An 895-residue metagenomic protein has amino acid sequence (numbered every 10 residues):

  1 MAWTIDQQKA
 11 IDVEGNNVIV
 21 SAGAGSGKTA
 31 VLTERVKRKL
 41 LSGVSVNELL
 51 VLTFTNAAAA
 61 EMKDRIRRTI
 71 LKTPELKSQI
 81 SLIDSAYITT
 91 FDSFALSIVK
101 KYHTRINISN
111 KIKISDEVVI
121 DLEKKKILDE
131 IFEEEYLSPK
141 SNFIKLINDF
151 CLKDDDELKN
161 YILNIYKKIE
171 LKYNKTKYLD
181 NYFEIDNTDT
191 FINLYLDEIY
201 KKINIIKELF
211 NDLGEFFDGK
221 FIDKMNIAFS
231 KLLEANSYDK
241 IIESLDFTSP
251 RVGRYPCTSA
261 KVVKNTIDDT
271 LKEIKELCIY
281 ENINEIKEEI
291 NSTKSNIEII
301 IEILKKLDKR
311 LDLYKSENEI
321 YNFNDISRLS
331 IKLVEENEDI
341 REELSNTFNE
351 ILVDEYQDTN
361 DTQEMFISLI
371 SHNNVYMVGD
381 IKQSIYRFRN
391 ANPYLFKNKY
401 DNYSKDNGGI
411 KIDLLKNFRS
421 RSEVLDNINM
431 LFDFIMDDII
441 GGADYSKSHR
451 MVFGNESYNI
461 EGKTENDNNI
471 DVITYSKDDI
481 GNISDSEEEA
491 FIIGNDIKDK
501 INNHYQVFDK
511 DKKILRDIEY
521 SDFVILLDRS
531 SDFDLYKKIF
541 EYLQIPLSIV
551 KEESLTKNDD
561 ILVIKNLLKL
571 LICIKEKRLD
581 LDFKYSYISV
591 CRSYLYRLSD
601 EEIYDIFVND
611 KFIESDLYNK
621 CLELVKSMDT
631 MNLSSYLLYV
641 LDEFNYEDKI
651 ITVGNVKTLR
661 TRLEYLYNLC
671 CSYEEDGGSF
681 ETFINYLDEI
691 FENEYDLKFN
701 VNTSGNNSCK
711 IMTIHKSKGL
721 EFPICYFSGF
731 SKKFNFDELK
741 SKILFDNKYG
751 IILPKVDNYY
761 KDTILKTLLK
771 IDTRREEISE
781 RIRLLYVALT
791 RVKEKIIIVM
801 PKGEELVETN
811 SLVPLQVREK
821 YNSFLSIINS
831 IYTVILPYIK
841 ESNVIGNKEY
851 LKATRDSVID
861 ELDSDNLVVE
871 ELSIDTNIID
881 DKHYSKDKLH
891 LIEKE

Functional and structural regions predicted by a protein language model:
M1-D64, V118, K126, E133 (+20 more regions): Conserved motor-region signature of P-loop NTPase helicases/translocases
M1-N107, D197, D212-F217, D223 (+7 more regions): P-loop NTPase Walker
G15-N17, T53-A57, I70-N236, T474 (+1 more regions): Conserved ATP-dependent motor core of P-loop NTPases, especially the RecA-like helicase ATPase domain
E48, K159-I320, K510, L535 (+4 more regions): Conserved ATP-driven helicase/translocase motor core recognized via long, highly charged RecA-like/P-loop NTPase domain
S81-Y87, R105-T176, K261-N284, N291 (+2 more regions): ATP-hydrolysis module of ASCE/P-loop NTPase motor domains, specifically the Walker B Asp-Glu catalytic pair
T89-A95, I203, M225, I300-E350 (+3 more regions): Conserved helicase/translocase P-loop NTPase motor core
L595-R597, I603, F607, N706-C709 (+1 more regions): C-terminal accessory regions
D737-R775: Conserved catalytic motifs of ABC-family nucleotide-binding domains
